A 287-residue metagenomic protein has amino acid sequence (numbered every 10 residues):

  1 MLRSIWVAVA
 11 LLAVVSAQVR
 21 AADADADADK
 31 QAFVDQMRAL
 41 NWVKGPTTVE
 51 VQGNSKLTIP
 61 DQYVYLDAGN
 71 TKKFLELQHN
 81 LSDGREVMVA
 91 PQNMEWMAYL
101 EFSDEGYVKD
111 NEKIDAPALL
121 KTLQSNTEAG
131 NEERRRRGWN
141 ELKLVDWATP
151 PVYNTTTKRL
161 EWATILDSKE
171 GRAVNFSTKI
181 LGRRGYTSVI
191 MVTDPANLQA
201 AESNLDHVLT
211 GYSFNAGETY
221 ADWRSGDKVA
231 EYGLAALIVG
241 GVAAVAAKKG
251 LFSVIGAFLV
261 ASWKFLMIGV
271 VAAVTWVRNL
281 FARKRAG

Functional and structural regions predicted by a protein language model:
M1-W6: Bacterial N-terminal signal peptides that target proteins for export
V7-V15: Bacterial N-terminal signal peptides
A17-A21: Sec/Tat signal peptide C-region and signal peptidase I cleavage site
A22-K56, N70-N175, P195, G217 (+2 more regions): Conserved polar/disulfide-associated segments of primarily extracytoplasmic proteins
N54, D61-Q62, M94, I180-T187: Short, solvent-exposed coil/turn segments at beta-strand boundaries
D61-D67, G211-S213: Short conserved aromatic/hydrophobic patches within beta-strands of well-structured domains
L166-L234: Extracytoplasmic/lumenal ectodomains and periplasmic regions of secretory and membrane proteins
E231-G287: C-terminal single-pass membrane-anchor helix
